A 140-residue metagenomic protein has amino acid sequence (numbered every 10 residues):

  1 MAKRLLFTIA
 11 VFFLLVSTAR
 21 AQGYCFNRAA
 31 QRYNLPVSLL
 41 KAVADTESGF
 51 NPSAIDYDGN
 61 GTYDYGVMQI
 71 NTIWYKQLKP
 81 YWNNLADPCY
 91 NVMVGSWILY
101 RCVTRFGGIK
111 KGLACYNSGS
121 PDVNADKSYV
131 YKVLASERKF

Functional and structural regions predicted by a protein language model:
M1-A2: N-terminal secretory signal peptides that target proteins for export/translocation
L5-L15: Sec-dependent N-terminal signal peptides
A21-F140: Catalytic glycan-binding domains that act on GlcNAc-containing polysaccharides
